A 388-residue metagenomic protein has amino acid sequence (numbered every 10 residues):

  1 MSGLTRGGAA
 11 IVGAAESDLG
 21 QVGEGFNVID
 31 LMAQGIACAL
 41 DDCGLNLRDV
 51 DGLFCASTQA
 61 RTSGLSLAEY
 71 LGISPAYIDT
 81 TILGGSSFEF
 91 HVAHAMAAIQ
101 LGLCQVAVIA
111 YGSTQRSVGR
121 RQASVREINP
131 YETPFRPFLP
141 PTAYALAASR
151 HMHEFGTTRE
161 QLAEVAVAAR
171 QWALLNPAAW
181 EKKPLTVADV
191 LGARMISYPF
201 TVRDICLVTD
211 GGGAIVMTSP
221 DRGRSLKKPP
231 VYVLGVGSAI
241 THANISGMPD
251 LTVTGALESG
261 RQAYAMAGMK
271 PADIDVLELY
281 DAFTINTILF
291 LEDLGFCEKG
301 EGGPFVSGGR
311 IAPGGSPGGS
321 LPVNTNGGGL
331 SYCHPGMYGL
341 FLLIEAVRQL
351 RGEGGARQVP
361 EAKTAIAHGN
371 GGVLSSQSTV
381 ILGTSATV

Functional and structural regions predicted by a protein language model:
M1-I29, E164, M195-E258, Q262 (+5 more regions): Condensing-enzyme catalytic core mediating Claisen C-C bond formation in acyl metabolism
M1-S86, H94, H151-T158, W180-A188 (+3 more regions): Conserved active-site "lid/cap" helical segment
L4-T5, A56-E132, R136-A143, K182-L207 (+3 more regions): Conserved catalytic cysteine-centered active-site region of acyl-thioester-dependent Claisen-condensing enzymes
V22-E24, V118-A123, L174-A178, N244-S246 (+3 more regions): Short acidic, glycine/serine/threonine-rich loops at helix termini
L47-A56, I78-I82, A107-G112, E160-V167 (+5 more regions): Beta-strand segments within the central parallel beta-sheet cores of soluble alpha/beta enzyme folds
Q59-Y70, I245-P249, D281-G303, G315 (+1 more regions): Short glycine/threonine-rich loop-to-helix capping motif typified by GTGT followed within a few residues by an Asp-Pro
L83-S113, P141-L175, I215-D221, C333-G354: Active-site-proximal alpha-helical scaffold in enzymes
V253-L257, R261-T284, D293-F296, L330-H334: Extended C-terminal subregions enriched in glycine
